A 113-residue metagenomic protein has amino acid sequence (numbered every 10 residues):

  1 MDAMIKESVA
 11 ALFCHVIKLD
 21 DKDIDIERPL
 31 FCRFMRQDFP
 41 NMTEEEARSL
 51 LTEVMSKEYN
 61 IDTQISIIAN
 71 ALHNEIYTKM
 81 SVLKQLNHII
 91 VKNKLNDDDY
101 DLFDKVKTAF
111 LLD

Functional and structural regions predicted by a protein language model:
M1-D113: Small-residue-enriched hydrophobic alpha-helices in membranes
